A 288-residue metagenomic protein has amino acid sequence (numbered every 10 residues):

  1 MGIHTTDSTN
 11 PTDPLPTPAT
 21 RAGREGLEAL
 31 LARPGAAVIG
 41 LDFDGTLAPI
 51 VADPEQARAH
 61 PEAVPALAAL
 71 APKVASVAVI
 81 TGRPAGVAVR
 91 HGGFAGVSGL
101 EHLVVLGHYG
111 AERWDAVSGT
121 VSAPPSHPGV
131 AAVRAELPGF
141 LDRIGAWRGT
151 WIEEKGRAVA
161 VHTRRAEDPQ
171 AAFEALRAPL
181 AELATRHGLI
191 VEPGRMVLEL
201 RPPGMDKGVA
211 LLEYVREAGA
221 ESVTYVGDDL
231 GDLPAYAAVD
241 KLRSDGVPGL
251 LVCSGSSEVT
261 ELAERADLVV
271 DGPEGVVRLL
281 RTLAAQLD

Functional and structural regions predicted by a protein language model:
M1-F43, L47-A52, E62-P65, A69 (+1 more regions): Non-catalytic pre-domain segments flanking phosphatase-related domains
P11-T20, P34, H60, G208-D288: Mg2+-dependent phosphoryl-transfer enzymes with acidic/Ser/Thr/Gly-rich catalytic loops
V38, S76-A78, V104, T224 (+1 more regions): A structural signal for isolated positions on well-ordered beta-strands in alpha/beta enzyme cores
L41, G107, G227-D228: Active-site flanking residues adjacent to catalytic metal/cofactor-binding acidic residues
T46, A85, G231: Conserved Rossmann-like nucleotide-cofactor binding loop
R58-E154: Active-site phosphate-binding/coordination module
G96-E112, E182, L262-V277: Structural recognition of alpha->loop->beta junctions
W147-A238, V247: Conserved acidic, metal-coordinating active-site core of Asp-based, Mg2+-dependent phosphoryl-transfer enzymes
